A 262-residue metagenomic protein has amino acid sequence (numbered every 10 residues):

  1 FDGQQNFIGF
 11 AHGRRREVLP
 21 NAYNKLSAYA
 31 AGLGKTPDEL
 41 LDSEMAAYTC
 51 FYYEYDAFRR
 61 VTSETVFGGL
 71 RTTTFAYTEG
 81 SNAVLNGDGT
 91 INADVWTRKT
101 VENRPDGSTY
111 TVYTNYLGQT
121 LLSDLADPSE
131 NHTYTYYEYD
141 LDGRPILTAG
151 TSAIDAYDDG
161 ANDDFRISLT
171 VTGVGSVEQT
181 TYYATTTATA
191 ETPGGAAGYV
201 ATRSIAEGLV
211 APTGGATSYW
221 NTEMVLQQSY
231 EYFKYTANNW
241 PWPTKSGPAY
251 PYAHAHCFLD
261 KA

Functional and structural regions predicted by a protein language model:
F1-A262: Beta-strand elements of repeat-based all-beta scaffolds
